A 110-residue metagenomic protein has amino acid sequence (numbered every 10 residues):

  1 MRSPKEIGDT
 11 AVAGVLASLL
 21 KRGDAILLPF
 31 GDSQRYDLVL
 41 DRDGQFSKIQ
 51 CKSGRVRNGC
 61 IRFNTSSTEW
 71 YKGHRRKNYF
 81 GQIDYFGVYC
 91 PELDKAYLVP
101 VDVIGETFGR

Functional and structural regions predicted by a protein language model:
M1-P29: Acidic-basic catalytic patches of nuclease active cores, encompassing PD-(D/E)XK and other metal-cofactor nuclease
E6, S18-D24, S47, N64-S66 (+1 more regions): Conserved functional hotspots at enzyme active or ligand-binding sites that engage polyanionic ligands
L19, L38-L40, S47-R55, G59: Conserved catalytic cores of phosphodiester-cleaving nucleases, focusing on short active-site segments
L28-P29, K48, L98: A structural signal for short, well-ordered beta-strand segments and their strand-loop junctions that often border
D32-R35: Short acidic/glycine-enriched loop/turn segments that link adjacent beta-strands
R42-G44, E92: A generic beta-sheet turn/junction motif
K52-A96, V101: Catalytic cores of nucleic-acid endonucleases
V99-R110: Intrinsically disordered, low-complexity terminal regions enriched in charged/polar residues
